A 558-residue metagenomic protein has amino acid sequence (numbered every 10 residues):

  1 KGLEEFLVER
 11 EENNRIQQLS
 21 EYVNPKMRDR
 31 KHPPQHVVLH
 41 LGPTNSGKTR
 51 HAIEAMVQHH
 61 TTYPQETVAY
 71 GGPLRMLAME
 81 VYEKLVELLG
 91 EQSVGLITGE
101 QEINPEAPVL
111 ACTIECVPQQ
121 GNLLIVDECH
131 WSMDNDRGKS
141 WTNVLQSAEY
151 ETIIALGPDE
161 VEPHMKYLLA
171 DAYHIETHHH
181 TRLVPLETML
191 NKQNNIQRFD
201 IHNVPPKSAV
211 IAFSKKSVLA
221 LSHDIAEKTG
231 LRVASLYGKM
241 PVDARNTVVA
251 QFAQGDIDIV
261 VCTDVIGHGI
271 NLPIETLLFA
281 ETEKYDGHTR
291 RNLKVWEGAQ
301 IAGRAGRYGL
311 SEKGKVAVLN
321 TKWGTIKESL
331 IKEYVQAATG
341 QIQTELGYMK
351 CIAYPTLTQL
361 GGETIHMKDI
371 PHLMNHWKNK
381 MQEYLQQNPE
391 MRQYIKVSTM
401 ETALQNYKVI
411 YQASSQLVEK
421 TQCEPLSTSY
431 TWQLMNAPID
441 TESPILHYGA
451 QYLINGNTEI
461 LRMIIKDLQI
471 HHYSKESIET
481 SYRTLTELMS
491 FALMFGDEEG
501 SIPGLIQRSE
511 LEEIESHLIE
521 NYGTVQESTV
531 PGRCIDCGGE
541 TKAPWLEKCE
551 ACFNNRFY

Functional and structural regions predicted by a protein language model:
K1-L19, D29-R30, A353-Y558: Non-catalytic terminal extensions of ATP-dependent helicases
S46, H51, H60, E66-L85 (+1 more regions): Conserved Walker A/P-loop ATP-binding site and its immediately adjacent core in helicase/helicase-like ATPase domains
E66-V81, I154-L156, H202-A226, V233-L236 (+1 more regions): Conserved strand-helix element at the start of the C-terminal RecA-like helicase core
E80, L85-Q120: Inter-Walker segment of RecA-like/P-loop motor cores
I114-I154: SF2 helicase catalytic motif II
P163-V204: Interdomain hinge/linker at the junction between the two RecA-like core domains of SF2 helicases
A234-S235, M240-T263: Conserved helicase ATPase core of P-loop NTP-dependent helicases/translocases
D286, R291-V335: Conserved segment of the helicase C-terminal RecA-like domain
